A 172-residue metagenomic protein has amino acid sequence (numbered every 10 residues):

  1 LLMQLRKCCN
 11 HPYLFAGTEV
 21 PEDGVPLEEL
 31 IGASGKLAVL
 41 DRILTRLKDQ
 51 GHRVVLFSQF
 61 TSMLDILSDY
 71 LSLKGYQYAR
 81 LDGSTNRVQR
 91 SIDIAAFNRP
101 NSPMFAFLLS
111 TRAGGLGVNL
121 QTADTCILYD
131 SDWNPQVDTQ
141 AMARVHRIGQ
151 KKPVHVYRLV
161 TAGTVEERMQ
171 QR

Functional and structural regions predicted by a protein language model:
L1-R172: ASCE P-loop NTPase motor core, strongest for the SF2 helicase catalytic module
